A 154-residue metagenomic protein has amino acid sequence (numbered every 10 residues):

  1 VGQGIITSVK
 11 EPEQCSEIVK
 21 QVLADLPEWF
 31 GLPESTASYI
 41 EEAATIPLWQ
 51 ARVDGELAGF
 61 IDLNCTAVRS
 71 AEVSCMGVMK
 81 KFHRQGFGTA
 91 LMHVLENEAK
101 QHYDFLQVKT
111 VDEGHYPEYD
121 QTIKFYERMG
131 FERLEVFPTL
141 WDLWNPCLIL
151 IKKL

Functional and structural regions predicted by a protein language model:
V1-E34: Short amphipathic alpha-helix that is part of the acyltransferase structural core
I46, N145-I149: Short hydrophobic/aromatic beta-strand or adjacent loop that forms the aromatic wall/cage of a ligand/substrate-binding
Q50, E56-N64, S70-G77: Conserved beta-strand in the GNAT
M76-H83, D112-G114: A short, internal acetyl-CoA/4′-phosphopantetheine-binding micro-motif in the GNAT/acyltransferase core
F82, G86-V94: Conserved acetyl-CoA pyrophosphate-binding loop and the N-cap/start of the following alpha-helix in GNAT-like
T89, E113-V136, W144: Conserved active-site alpha-helix within GNAT-family acetyltransferase domains
A99-P117: Conserved GNAT acetyl-CoA-binding A-motif
